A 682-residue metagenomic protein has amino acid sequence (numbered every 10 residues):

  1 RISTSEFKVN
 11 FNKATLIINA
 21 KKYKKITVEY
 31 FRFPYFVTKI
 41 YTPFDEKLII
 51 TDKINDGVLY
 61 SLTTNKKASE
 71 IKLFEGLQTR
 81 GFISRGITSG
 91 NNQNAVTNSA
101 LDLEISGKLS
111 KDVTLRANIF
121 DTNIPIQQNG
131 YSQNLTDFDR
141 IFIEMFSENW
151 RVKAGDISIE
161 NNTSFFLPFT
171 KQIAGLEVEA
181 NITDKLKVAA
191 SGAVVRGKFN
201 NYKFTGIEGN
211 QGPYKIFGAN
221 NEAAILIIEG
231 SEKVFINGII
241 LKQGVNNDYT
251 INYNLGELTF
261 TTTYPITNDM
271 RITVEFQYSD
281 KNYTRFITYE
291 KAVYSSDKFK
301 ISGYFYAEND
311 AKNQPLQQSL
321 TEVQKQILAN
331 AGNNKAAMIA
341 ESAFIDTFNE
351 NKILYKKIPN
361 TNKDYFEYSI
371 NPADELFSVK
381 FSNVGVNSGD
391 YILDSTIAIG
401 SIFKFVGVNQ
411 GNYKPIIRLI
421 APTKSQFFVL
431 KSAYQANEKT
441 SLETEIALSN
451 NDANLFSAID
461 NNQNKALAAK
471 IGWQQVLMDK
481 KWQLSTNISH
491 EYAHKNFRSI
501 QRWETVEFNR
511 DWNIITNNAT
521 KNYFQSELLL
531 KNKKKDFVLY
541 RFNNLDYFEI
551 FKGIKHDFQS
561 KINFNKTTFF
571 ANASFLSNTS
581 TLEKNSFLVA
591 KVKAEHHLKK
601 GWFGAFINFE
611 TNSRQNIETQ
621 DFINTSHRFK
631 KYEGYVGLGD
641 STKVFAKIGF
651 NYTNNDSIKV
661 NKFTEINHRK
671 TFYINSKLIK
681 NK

Functional and structural regions predicted by a protein language model:
R1-K682: Surface-exposed, low-hydrophobicity segments enriched in Gly/Pro/acidic/Ser residues that characterize the mature
